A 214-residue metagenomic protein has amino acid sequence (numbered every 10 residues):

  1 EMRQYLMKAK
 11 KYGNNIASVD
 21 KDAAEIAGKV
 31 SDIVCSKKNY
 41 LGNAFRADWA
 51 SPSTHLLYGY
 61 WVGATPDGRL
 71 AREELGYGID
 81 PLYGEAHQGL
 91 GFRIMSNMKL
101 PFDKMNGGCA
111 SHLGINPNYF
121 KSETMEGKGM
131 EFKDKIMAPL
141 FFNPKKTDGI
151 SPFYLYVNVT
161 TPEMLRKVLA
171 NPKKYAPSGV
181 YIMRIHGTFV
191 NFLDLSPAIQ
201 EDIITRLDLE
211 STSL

Functional and structural regions predicted by a protein language model:
E1-L214: Acidic, glycine-enriched catalytic cores built around paired aspartates
